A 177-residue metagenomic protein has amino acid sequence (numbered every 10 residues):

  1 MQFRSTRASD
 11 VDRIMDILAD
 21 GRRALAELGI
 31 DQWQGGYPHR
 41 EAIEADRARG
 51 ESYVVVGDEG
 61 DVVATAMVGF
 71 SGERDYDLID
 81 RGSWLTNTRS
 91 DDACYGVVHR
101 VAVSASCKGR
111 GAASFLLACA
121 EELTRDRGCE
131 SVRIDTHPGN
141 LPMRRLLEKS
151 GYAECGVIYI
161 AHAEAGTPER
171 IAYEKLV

Functional and structural regions predicted by a protein language model:
Q2-D16: A short beta-loop-alpha structural element at the N-terminal edge of CoA-dependent acyl/N-acetyltransferase catalytic
R22-A42, L78: Conserved GNAT-fold acetyl-CoA-binding loop/helix
R49-A66: Conserved beta-hairpin
M67-R100, K108, A161: Conserved acyl-donor/pantetheine-binding loop and adjacent beta-alpha core of acyl/acetyltransferases and related
E73, D135-T136, E148-R170: Conserved catalytic-core motifs of GNAT/GCN5-like acyltransferases
V103, G109-E122, R145, K149: Conserved acetyl-CoA-binding loop-helix of GNAT-fold acetyltransferases
S114, D126, P138-G156: Conserved active-site alpha-helix within GNAT-family acetyltransferase domains
L117, T124-T136: Conserved GNAT acetyl-CoA-binding A-motif
